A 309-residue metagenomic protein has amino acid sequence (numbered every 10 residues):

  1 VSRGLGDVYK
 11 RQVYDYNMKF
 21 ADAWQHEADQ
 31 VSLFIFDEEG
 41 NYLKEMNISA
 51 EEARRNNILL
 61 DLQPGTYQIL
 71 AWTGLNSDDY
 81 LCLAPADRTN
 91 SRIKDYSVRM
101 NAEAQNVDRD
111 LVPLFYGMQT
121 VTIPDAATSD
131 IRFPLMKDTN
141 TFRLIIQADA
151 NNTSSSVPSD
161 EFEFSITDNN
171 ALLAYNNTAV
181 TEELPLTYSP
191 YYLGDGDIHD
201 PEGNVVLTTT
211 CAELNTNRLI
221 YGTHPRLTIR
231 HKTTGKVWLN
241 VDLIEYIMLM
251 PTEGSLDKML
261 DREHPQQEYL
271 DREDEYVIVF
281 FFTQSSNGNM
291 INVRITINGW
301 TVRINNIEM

Functional and structural regions predicted by a protein language model:
V1-Y9: Single conserved hydrophobic/aromatic residue that forms the stacking wall/gate of nucleotide- or nucleobase-binding
V13-H26, I145-S156: Structural motif
D29-L83, S155-L260, M309: Tryptophan-paired
N41-D138: Short, low-hydrophobicity acidic/polar segments
P124-T128, P201-E202, T252-E253, E273: Solvent-exposed, conformationally flexible loop/turn segments
D130-S154, D160-F162: Loop-centered beta-sheet repeat module
T234-I295: C-terminal structured domain segments
T296-M309: Short, low-complexity, Pro/Ser/Thr/Gly-rich segments in the mature regions of secreted, periplasmic
